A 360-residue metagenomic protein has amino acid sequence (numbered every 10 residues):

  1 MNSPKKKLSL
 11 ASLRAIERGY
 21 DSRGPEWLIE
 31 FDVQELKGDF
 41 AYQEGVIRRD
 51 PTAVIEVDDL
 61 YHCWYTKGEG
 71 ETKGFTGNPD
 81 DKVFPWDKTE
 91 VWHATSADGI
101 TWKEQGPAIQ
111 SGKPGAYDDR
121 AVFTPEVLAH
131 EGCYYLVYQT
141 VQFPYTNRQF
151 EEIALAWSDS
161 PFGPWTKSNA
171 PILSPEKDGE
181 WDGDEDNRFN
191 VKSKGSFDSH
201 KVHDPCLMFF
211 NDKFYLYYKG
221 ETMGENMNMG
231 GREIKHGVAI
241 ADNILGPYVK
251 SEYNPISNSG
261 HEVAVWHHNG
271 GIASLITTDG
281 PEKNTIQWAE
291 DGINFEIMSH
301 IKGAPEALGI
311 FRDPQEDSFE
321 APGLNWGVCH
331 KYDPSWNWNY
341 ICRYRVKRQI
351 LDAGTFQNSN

Functional and structural regions predicted by a protein language model:
M1-N360: Carbohydrate-active catalytic/glycan-binding domains of CAZyme proteins, especially the secreted or lumenal ectodomains
